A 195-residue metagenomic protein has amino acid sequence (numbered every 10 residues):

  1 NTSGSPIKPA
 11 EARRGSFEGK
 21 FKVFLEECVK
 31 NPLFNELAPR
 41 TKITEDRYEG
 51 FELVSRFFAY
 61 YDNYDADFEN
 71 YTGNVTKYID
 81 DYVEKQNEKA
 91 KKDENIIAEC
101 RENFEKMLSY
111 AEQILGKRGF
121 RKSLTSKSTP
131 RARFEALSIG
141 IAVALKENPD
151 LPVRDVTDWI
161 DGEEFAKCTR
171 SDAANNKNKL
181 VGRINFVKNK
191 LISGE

Functional and structural regions predicted by a protein language model:
T2-N148, P152-A166: Solvent-exposed functional surfaces
I114, R118, D158-E195: Acidic, carboxylate-rich catalytic segments that either coordinate divalent cations
